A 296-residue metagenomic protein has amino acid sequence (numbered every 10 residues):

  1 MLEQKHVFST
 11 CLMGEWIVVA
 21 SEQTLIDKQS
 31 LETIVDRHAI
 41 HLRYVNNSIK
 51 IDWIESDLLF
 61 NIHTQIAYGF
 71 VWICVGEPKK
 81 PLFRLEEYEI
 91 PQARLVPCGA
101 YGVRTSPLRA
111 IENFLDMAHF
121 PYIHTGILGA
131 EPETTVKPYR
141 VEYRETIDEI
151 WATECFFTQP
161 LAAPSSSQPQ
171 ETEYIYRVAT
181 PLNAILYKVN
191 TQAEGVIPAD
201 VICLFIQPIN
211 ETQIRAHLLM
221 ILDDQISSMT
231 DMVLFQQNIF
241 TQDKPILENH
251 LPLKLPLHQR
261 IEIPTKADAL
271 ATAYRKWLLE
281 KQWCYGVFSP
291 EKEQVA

Functional and structural regions predicted by a protein language model:
M1-L95: Rieske [2Fe-2S] iron-sulfur-binding domain
L12, L25, I34-V35, K79-A296: C-terminal catalytic domain of Rieske-type non-heme iron oxygenases
